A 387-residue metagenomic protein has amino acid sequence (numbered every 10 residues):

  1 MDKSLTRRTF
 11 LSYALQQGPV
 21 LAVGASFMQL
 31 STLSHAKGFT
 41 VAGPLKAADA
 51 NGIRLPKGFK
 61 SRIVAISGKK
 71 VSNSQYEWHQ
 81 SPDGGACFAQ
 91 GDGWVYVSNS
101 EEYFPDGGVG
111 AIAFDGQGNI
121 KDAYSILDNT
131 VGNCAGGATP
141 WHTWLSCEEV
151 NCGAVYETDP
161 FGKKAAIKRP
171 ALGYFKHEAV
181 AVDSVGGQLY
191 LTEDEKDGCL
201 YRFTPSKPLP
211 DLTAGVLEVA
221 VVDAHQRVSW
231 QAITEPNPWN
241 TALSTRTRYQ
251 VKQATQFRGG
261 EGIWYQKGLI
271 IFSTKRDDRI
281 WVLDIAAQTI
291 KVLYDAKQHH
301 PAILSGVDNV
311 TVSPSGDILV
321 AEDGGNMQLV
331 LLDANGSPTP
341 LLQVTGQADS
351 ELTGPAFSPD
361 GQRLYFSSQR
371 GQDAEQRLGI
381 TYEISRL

Functional and structural regions predicted by a protein language model:
K3, F10-L387: Sequence/structural signature of beta-propeller domains
